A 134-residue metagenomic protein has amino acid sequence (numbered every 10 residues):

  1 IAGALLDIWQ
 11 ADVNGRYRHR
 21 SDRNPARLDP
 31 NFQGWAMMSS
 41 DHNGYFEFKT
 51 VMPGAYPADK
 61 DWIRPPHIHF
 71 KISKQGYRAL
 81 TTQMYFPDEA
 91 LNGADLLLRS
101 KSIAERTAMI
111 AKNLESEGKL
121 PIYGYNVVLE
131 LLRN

Functional and structural regions predicted by a protein language model:
I1-N134: Beta-strand-dominated extracellular/periplasmic modules and repeats in secreted or surface-exposed proteins
